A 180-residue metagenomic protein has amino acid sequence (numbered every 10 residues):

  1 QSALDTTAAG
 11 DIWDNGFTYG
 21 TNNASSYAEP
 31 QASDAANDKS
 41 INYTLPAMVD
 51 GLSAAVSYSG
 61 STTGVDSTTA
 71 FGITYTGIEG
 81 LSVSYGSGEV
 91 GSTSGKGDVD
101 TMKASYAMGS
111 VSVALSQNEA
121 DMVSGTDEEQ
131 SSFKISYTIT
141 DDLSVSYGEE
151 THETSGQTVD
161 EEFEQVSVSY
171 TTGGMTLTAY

Functional and structural regions predicted by a protein language model:
Q1-Y180: Outer-membrane beta-barrel proteins
